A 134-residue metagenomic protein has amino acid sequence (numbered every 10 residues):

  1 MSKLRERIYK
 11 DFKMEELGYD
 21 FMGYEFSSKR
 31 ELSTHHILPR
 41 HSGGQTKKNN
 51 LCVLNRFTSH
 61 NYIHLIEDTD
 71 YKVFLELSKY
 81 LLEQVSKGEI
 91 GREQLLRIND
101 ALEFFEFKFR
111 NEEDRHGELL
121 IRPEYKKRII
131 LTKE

Functional and structural regions predicted by a protein language model:
M1-Y24, G43-Q45, N49: Short, charged surface segments at domain edges that flank catalytic/cofactor-binding sites
Y19-G23, S33, L54: The −1 position to Zn-ligating cysteines in a subset of zinc-ribbon hairpins
M22-S28, T58-S59: Short Cys/His-rich metal-coordination motifs, predominantly Zn2+-binding knuckles/fingers
S28-S33, N61-L65: Short, non-ligating residues that shape and space the ligands of small metal-coordination modules and catalytic
S33-P39: Histidine-centered catalytic micro-motifs used for acid/base chemistry in nuclease and nucleotide-processing active
L51-L77: Short Cys/His-centered divalent metal-binding micro-motifs
L75-L82, S86, N99-L102, E106: Residue-level detector of alpha-helical secondary structure
I90-E134: Short flanking/linker segments adjacent to small metal-binding domains or redox-active Cys/His motifs
